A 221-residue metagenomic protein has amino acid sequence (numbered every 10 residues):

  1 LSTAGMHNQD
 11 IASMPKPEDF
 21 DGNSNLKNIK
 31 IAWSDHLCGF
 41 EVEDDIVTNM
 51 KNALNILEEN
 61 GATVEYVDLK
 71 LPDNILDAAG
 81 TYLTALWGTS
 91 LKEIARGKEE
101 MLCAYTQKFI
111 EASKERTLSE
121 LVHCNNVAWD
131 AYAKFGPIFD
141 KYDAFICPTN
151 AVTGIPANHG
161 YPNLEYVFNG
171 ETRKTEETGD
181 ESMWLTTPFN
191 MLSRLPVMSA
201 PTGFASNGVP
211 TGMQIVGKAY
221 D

Functional and structural regions predicted by a protein language model:
L1-T48, N52, L71: A short helix-breaking turn/cap at a secondary-structure junction
I11-M14, I29-K30, S34-H36, V67-T81 (+1 more regions): Flexible, acidic loop-helix segments that line cofactor/substrate-binding pockets
F40-M50, T81, S119-N125: Active-site pocket-shaping loop/turn-to-helix segments
I46, I75-A85, I155-N163: Short glycine/threonine-rich loop-to-helix capping motif typified by GTGT followed within a few residues by an Asp-Pro
N49-T63: Short helix-loop-beta junction
I56, E93, E115-D221: Glycine-rich, small-residue loops and helix-cap segments that act as flexible hinges at active-site edges
T63-D68, M198: General small-molecule cofactor/ligand-binding pocket signal
W87-K92: Short, structured active-site "lid" loops
